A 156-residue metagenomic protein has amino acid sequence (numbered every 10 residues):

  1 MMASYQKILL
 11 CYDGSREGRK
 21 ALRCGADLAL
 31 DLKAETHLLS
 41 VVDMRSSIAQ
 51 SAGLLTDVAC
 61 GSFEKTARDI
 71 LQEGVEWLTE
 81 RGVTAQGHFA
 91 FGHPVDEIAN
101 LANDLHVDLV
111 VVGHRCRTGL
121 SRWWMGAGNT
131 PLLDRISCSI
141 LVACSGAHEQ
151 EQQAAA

Functional and structural regions predicted by a protein language model:
M2-T56, R135: Small/aliphatic-rich secondary-structure junction motif
S4, D27, N100-A156: Gly/Ser-rich helix-loop-strand patches that form or flank binding pockets for ribonucleotide-derived cofactors
C24, S62-G74, E97: Short, solvent-exposed amphipathic alpha-helices that sit in or adjacent to ligand/effector-binding or catalytic
H37, Q86, L141: Conserved beta-strand positions in the Rossmann-like core of class I SAM-dependent methyltransferases
S40-D69, Q150-A156: Acidic, proline/glycine-rich short linear motifs
T79-Q86: A short helix-to-beta-strand connector/capping loop
F89-E97: Charged docking surfaces used in two-component/phosphorelay signaling
